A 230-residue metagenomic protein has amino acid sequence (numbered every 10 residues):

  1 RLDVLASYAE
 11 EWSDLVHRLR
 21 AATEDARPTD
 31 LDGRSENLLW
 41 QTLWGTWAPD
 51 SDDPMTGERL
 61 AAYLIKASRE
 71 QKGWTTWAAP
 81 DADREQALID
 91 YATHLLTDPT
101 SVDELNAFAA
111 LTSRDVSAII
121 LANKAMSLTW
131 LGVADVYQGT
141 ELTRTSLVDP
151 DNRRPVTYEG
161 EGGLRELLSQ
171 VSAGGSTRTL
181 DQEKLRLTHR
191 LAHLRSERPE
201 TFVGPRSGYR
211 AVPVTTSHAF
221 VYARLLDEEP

Functional and structural regions predicted by a protein language model:
R1-P230: Catalytic cores of glycan-processing enzymes that make or break glycosidic bonds
